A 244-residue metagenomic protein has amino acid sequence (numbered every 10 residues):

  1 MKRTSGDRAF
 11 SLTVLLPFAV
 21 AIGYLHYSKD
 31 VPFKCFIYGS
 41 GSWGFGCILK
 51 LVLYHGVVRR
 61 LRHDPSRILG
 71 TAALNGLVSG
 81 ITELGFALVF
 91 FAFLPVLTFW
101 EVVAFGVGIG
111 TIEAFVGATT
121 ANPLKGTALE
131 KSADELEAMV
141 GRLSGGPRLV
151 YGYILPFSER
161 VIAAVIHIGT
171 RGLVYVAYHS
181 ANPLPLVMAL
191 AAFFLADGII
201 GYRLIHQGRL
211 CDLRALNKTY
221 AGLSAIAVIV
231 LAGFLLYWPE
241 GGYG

Functional and structural regions predicted by a protein language model:
M1-G244: Hydrophobic alpha-helical segments at protein termini of multi-pass membrane proteins
